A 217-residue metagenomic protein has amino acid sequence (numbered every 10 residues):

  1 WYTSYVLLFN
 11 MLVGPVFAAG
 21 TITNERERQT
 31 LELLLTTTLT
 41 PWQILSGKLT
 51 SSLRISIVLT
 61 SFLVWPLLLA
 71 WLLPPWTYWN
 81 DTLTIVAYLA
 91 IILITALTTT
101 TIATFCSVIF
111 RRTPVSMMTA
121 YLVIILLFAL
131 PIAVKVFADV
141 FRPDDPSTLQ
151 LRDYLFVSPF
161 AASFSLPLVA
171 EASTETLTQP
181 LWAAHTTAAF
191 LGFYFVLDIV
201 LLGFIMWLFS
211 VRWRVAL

Functional and structural regions predicted by a protein language model:
W1-V13, G20, L59, W65 (+1 more regions): Transmembrane alpha-helical segments and their membrane-interface loop/helix boundaries that make up the transmembrane
G14-L35, K48-L49: Transmembrane helix boundary and interhelical loop/hinge segments in multi-pass membrane proteins
Q43-S56, T104, R112: Start (N-cap) of specific transmembrane helices in multi-pass transporter permeases
